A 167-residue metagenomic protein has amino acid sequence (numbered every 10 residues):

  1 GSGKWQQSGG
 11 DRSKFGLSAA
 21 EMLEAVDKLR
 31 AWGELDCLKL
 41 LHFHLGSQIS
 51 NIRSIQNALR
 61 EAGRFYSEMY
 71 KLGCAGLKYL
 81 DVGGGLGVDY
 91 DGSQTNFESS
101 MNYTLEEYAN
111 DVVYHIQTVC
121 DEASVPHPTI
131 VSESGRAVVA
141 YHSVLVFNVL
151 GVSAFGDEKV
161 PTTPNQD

Functional and structural regions predicted by a protein language model:
G1-L40, H44-S50, R60: Hydrophobic, small-residue-rich alpha-helical packing segments that form membrane-like cores
S47-D167: C-terminal active-site-proximal or functional interface alpha/beta core segments in diverse enzymes
